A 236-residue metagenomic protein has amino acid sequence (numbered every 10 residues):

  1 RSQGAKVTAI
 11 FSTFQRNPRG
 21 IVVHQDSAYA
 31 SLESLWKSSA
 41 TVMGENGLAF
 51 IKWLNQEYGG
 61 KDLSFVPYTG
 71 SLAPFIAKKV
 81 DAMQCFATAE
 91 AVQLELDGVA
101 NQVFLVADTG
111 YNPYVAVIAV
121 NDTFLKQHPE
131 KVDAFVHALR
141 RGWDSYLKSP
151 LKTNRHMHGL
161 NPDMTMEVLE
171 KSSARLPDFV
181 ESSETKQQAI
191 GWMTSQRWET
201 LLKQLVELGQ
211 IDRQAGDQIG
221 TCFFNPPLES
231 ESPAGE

Functional and structural regions predicted by a protein language model:
R1-A77, D81-C85, F104: Short, glycine-/small- and polar/acidic-enriched structural segments that line small-molecule recognition paths
R19-Y29, Y114-K131: A bilobed periplasmic-binding-protein/Venus flytrap-type ligand-binding module shared by bacterial periplasmic
G60-S64, P162-A174, I211-I219: Short, surface-exposed acidic
S71-F75, E90-A91, T153: Short, hydrophobic alpha-helical packing/hinge segments within bilobed ligand-binding/sensory domains
A100-A107: C-terminal module of multi-pass small-molecule transporters
K126-L208: Secondary-structure end/capping motifs
W198-E236: Conserved C-terminal helix/tail region of periplasmic/extracytoplasmic solute-binding proteins
